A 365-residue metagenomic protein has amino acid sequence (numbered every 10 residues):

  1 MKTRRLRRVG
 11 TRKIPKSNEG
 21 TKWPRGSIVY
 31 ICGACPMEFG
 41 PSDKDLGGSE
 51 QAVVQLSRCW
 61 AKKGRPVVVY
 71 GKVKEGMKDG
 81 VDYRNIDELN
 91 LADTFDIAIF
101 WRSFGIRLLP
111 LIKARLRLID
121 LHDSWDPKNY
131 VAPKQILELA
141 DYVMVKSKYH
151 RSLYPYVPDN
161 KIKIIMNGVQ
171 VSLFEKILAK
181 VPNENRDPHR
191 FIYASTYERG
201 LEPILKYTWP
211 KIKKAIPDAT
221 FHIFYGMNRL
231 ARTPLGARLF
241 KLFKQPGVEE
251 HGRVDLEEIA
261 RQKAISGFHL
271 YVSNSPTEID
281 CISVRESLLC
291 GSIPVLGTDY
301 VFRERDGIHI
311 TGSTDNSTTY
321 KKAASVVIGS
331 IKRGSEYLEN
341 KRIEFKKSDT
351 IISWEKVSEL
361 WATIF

Functional and structural regions predicted by a protein language model:
Q55, T318, S335-F365: A charged, aromatic-enriched C-terminal amphipathic alpha-helix characteristic of glycosyltransferases across folds
Y130-A132, Y156, V169-D187: Acidic anion/phosphate-binding donor-loop and adjacent secondary structure in glycosyltransferase catalytic cores
Y149, G168: Carbohydrate-associated surface elements
P182-K244, E249-R253: Conserved catalytic-core segment of nucleotide-activated headgroup transferases in glycan assembly
E202, A260, I282-L289, R303: Short alpha-helical segment that forms part of, or immediately flanks, the ligand-binding pocket in carbohydrate-active
A264-I279, S292: Acidic donor-binding loop of glycosyltransferase active sites
I293-G297: Short hydrophobic beta-strand element within catalytic cores of glycosyltransferases and related nucleotide-activated
R303-I331: Change "using UDP/GDP/dTDP sugars" to "using nucleotide sugars
